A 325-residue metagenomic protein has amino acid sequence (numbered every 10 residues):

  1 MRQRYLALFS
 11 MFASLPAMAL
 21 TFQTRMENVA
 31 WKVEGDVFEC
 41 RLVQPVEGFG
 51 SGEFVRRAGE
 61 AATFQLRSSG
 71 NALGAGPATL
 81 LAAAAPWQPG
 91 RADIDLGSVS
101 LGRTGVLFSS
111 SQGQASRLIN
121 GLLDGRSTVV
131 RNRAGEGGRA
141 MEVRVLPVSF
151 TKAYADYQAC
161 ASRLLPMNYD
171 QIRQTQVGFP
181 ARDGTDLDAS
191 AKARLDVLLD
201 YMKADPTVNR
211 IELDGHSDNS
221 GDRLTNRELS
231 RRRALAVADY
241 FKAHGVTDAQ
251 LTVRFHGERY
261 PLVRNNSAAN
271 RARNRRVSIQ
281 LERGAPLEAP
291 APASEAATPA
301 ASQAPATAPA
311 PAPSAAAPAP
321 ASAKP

Functional and structural regions predicted by a protein language model:
M1-A7: Bacterial N-terminal signal peptides that target proteins for export
S14-P16: N-terminal signal peptide c-region/cleavage motif recognized by signal peptidases
A19-N168: N-terminal targeting leaders that direct proteins to extracytoplasmic destinations
G105-S109, P180-D188, R223-R227: Second-shell loop/turn segments in exported
R117, S190-V197, E228, R232-A236: Extracytoplasmic/secreted proteins, especially bacterial periplasmic and envelope-associated proteins
S127-N209, G284-P325: Periplasmic peptidoglycan-binding/tethering modules of Gram-negative envelope proteins
F179-P180, L195, L213, S230 (+1 more regions): Buried hydrophobic side chains on well-structured beta-strands
S217-P325: Periplasmic OmpA-like peptidoglycan-binding domain that tethers envelope proteins to the cell wall
